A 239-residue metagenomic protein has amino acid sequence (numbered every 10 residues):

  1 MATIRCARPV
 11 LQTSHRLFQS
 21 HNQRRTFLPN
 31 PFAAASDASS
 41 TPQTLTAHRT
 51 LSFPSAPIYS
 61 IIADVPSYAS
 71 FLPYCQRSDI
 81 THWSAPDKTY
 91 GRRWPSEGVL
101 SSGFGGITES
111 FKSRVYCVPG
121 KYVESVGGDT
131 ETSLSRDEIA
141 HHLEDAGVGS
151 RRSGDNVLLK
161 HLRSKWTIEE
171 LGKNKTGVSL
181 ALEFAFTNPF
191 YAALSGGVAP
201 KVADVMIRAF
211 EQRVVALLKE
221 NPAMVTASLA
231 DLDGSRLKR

Functional and structural regions predicted by a protein language model:
A2-W94, V99: Hydrophobic ligand-binding cavity/cleft-lining segments
T3-S14, G103-E109, A185-V205: Alpha-helical membrane-targeting segments
T41-A47, S113, S228-R239: Structured catalytic core of nucleotide-sugar glycosyltransferases
P42-H48, P95, S110, H161-R163 (+1 more regions): Intrinsic-disorder/low-complexity, polar/charged segments enriched in Ser/Thr/Lys/Arg/Asp/Glu/Gln
I58-Y59, Y68, V115, L180 (+1 more regions): Hydrophobic pocket/interface hotspot
T81-S153, R236-K238: Glycine-rich portal/gate segments that line the openings of hydrophobic small-molecule binding cavities
G127-V205: Beta-strand/loop substructures that line and gate deep hydrophobic ligand-binding cavities in soluble
A192-D231: A conserved amphipathic terminal alpha-helix motif
